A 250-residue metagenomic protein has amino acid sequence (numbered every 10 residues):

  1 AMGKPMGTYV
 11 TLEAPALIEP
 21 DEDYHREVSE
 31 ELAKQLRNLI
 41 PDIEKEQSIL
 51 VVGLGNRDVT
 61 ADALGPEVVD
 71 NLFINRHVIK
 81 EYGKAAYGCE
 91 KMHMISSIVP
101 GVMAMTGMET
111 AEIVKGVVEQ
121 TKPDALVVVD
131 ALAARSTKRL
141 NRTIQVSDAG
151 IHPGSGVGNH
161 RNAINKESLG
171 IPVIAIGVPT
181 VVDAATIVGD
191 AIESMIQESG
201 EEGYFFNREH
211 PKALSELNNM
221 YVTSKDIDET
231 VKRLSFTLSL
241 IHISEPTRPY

Functional and structural regions predicted by a protein language model:
A1-E46: Extended, charged alpha/beta regions that create polyanion-binding interfaces
T11-P15, S48-D58, S97-G101: Short glycine-rich or small-residue beta-strand-to-loop segments that form or flank ligand, phosphate, metal/Fe-S
N56-H93, S97: Glycine-rich phosphate/diphosphate-binding loop of Rossmann-like nucleotide-binding domains
D70-R76, T143-L169, Q197-F206: Gly/Ser/Thr-rich active-site loops/lids in small-molecule metabolic enzymes that frequently grip phosphoryl groups
A86-V117: A structural-propensity feature for long, helix-poor, extended segments
A111-N162: Glycine-rich phosphate-binding loop
A191-S224: Long, charge-rich alpha-helical interaction segments
I241-Y250: Single conserved hydrophobic/aromatic residue that forms the stacking wall/gate of nucleotide- or nucleobase-binding
